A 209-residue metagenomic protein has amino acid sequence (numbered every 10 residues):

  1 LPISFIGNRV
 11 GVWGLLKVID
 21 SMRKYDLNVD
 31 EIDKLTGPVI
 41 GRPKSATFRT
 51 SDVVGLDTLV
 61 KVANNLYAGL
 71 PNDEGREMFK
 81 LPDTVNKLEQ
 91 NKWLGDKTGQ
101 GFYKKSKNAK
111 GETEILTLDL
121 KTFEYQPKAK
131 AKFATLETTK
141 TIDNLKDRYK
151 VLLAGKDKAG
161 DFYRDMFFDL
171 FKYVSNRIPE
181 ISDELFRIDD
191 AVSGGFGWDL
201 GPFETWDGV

Functional and structural regions predicted by a protein language model:
L1-V209: N-terminal glycine-rich phosphate-binding loop for ADP-containing cofactors
